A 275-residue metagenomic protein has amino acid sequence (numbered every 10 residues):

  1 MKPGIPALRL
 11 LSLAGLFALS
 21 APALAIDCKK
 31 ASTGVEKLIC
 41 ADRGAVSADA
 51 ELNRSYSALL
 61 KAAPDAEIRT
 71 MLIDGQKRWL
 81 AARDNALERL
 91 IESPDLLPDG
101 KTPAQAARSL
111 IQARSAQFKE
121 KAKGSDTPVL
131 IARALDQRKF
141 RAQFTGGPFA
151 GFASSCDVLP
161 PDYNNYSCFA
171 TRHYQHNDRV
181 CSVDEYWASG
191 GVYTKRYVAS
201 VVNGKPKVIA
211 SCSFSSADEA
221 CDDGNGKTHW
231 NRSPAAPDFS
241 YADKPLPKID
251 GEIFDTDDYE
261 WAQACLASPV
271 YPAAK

Functional and structural regions predicted by a protein language model:
M1-S12: Bacterial N-terminal signal peptides that target proteins for export
L10-A14, N177-R179: Short, surface-exposed beta-edge/turn micro-motifs
A14-L24: Hydrophobic h-region of N-terminal signal peptides that target proteins for export in Gram-negative bacteria
A23-K275: N-terminal alpha-helical modules
